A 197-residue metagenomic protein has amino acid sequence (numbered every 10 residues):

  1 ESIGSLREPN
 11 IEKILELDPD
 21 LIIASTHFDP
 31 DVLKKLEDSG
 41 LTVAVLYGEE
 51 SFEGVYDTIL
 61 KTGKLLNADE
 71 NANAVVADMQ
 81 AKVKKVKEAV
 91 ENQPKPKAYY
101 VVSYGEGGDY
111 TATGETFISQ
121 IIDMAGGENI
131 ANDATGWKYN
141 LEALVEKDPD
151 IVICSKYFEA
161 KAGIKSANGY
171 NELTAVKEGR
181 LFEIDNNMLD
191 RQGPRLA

Functional and structural regions predicted by a protein language model:
E1-T26, I130: A short, structured surface patch at a secondary-structure boundary
I11-D18, D38, N140-D148: Short helices/loops that flank or line small-molecule/ion binding pockets
T26-H27, G48, A134, S155-E159 (+1 more regions): Short secondary-structure boundary segments
F28-D38, E146, I151-G169: A ligand-binding cleft/hinge motif common to bilobed small-molecule-binding domains
F28-K61, L65: Flexible loop/hinge segments that line or gate small-molecule binding clefts
S39-G40, A125, V176-K177: Short, structured coil segments at secondary-structure junctions
G54-L60, K64-N67, N71-N73, A77 (+2 more regions): Structured C-terminal subdomain patch of bacterial secreted/periplasmic proteins
N71-G126: Basic- and aromatic-lined ligand-binding clefts that recognize polyanionic substrates
